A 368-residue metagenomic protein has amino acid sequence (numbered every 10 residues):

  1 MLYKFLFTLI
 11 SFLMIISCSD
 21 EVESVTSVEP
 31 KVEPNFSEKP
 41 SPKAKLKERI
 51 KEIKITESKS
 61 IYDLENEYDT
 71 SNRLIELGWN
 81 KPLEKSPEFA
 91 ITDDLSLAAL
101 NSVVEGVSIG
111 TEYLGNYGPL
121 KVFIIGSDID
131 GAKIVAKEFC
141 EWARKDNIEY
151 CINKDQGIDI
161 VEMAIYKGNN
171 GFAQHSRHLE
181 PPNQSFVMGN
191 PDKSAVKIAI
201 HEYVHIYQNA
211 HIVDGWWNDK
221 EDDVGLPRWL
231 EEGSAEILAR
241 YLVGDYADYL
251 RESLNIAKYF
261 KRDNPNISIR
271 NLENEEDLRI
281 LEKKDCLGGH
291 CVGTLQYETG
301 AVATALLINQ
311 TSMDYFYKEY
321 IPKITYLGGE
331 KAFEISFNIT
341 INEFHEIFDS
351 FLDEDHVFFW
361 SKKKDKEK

Functional and structural regions predicted by a protein language model:
L2-T8: Sec-dependent signal peptide recognition, specifically the positively charged N-region followed immediately by
I16-S17: C-terminal motif of bacterial Sec signal peptides marking the signal peptidase cleavage site
V25-K197, G215-W216, V224, N342: Non-catalytic architectural context of zinc metalloproteases
P42, L46-R49, I53-I61, E105 (+1 more regions): Beta/coil-rich, acidic/histidine-enriched accessory regions frequently appended to metallopeptidases
T92, S96-V103, M188-I200, A210 (+6 more regions): Solvent-exposed, acidic/flexible segments
S108-N116, V204-V213, A239-A247, A305-M313 (+5 more regions): Sec-exported extracytoplasmic/periplasmic mature domains
I165-P265: Zinc-dependent metallopeptidase catalytic helix centered on the HExxH motif and its immediate flanking segment
K258-N342: Active-site-proximal alpha-helical
